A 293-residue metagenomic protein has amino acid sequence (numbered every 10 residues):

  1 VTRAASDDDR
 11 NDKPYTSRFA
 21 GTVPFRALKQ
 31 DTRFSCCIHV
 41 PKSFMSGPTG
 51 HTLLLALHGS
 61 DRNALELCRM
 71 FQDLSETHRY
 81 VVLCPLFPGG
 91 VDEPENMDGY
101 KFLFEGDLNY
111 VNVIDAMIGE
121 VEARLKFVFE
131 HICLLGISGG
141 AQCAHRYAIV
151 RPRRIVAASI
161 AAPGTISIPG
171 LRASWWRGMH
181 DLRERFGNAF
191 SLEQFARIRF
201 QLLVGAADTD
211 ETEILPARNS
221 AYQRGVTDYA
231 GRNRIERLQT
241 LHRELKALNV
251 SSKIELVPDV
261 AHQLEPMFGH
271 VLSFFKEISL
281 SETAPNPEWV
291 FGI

Functional and structural regions predicted by a protein language model:
V1-L53, L135-I137, Q142, R151 (+4 more regions): A domain-start/cap signature at the N-terminus of enzymes
K29-F34, K42-F44, T49-H131: Serine-hydrolase catalytic machinery in alpha/beta-hydrolase-like enzymes
L55-L57, A161, V204, V257: Alpha/beta-hydrolase
L86-G90, G164, V260: Short beta-to-alpha linker loops that shape the active-site pocket of alpha/beta-hydrolase fold enzymes
R146-V156: Conserved hydrolase catalytic core segment
A157, T165-L248: The feature captures the conserved acid-bearing segment of alpha/beta-hydrolase catalytic domains
E236-I293: C-terminal catalytic histidine-bearing segment of alpha/beta-hydrolase fold enzymes
